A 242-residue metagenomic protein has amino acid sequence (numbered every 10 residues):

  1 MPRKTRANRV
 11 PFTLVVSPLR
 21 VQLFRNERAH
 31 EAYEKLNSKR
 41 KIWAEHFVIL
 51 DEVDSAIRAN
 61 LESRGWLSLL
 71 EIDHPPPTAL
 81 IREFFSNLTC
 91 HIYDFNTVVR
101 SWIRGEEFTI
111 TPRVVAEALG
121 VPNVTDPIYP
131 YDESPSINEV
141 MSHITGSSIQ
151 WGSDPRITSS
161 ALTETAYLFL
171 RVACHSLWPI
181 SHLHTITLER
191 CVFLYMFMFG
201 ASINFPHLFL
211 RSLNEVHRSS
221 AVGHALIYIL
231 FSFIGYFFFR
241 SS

Functional and structural regions predicted by a protein language model:
P2-S242: A structural signal for long, well-ordered, hydrophobic/aromatic- and basic-residue-enriched core segments of folded
